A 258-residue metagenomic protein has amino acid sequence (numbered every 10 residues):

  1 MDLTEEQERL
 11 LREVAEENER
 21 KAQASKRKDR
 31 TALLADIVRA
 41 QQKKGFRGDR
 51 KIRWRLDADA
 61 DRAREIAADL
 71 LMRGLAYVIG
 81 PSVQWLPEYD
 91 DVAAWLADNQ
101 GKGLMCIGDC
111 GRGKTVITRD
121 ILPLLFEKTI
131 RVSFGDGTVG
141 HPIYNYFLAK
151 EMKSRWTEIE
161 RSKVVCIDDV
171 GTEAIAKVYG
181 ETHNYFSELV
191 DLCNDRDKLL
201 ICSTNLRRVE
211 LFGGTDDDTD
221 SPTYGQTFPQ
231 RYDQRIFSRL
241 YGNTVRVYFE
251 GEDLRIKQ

Functional and structural regions predicted by a protein language model:
M1-Q100, K257-Q258: A short, basic N-terminal segment
L104-C106: Hydrophobic anchor at the beta1->P-loop junction of P-loop NTPases
G108, E151, R155, P229-F237: Glycine-centered helix-coil hinge/cap
G111: Walker A (P-loop) phosphate-binding loop of P-loop NTPases
K114: Conserved lysine of the Walker
I117, I121: Hydrophobic positions on the alpha1 helix immediately C-terminal to the Walker A/P-loop
P123, T172-Q258: Replace "adjacent to P-loop NTPase cores in ATP/GTP-dependent enzymes" with "adjacent to NTP-binding cores
R131-L200: Conserved nucleotide-sensing/catalytic segment adjacent to the nucleotide-binding pocket in NTP-handling enzymes
